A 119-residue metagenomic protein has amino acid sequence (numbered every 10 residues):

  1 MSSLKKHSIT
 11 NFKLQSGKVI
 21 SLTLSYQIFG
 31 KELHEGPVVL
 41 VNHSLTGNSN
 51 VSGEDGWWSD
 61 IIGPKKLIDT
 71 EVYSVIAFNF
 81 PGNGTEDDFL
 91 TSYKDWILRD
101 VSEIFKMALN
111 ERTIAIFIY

Functional and structural regions predicted by a protein language model:
M1-V38: Catalytic-loop region of hydrolases
K13-S16, G63-K66, M107-A108: Catalytic micro-motifs at enzyme active sites that drive phosphoryl/nucleotidyl and oxygen chemistry
V19, H34-E35, E54, I114-F117: A broad structural signal for short, well-ordered beta-strand segments within beta-sheet-rich domains
Q27-T85: N-terminal cap/lid subdomain of alpha/beta-hydrolase-fold enzymes
D88, Y119: Short, glycine/charge-rich beta-strand/loop segments that flank catalytic centers and engage negatively charged groups
F89-D100: Catalytic nucleophile-loop/oxyanion-hole region of alpha/beta-hydrolase and closely related hydrolase-like folds
R99-F117: Conserved acidic catalytic loop of the alpha/beta-hydrolase fold
